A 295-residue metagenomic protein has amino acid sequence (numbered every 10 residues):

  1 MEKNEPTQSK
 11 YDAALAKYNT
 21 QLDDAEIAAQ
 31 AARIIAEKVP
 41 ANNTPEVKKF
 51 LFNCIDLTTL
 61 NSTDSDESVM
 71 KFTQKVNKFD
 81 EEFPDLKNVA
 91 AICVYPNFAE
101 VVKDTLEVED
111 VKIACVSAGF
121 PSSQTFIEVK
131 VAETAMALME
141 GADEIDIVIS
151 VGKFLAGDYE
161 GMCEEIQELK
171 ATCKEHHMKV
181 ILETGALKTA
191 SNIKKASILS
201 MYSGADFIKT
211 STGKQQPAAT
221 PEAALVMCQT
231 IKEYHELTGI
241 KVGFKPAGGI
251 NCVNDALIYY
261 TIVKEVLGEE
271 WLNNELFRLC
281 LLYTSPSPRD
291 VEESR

Functional and structural regions predicted by a protein language model:
E2-K112, V116-A118: N-terminal capping/small domains of soluble enzymes
T20-S65, A190-A247, S285: Glycine/serine-rich loop-strand microenvironments at binding/catalytic pocket rims
N53-I55, A90-V94, I113-V116, I145-I147 (+4 more regions): Hydrophobic faces of well-ordered beta-strands that scaffold small-molecule active sites in alpha/beta enzyme cores
D66-L86, V101-D104, V111, F126-K179 (+2 more regions): Alpha/beta enzyme core
C93-P96, C115-S122, E128, L182-A190 (+1 more regions): Glycine-rich beta-to-alpha transition loops that act as phosphate-gripper elements at the mouths of alpha/beta enzyme
Y234-I258, N274-R278: Catalytic alpha/beta core domains of metabolic enzymes, predominantly
Y283-D290: Conserved small/polar residues in nucleotide/adenosyl-binding loops
S294-R295: Hydrophobic alpha-helical segments, chiefly the membrane-spanning helices and signal/signal-anchor peptides
